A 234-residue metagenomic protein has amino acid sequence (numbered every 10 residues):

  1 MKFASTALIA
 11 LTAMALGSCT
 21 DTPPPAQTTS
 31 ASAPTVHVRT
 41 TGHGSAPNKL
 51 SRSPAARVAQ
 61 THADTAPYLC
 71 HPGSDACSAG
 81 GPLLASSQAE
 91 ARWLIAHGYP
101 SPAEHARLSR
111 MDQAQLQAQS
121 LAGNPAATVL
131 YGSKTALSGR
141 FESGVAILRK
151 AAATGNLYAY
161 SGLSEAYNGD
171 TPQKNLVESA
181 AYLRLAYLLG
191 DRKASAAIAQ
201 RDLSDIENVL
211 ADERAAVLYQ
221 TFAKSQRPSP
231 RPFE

Functional and structural regions predicted by a protein language model:
M1-G17: Sec-dependent bacterial lipoprotein signal peptides
S18-T22: Bacterial signal peptide processing site
A26-A114, Q119, L218-E234: N-terminal alpha-helical interaction modules that lie
P100, L121-P125, T135, G139-R140 (+3 more regions): Short helix-capping/linker turns of helical repeat alpha-solenoids
H105-Q113, L137-A146, Q173-E178: Structural signature of tandem alpha-helical TPR/SEL1-like repeats, specifically the intra-repeat loop/turn
A194-E234: Terminal, low-structured helical/coil segments at or just beyond the last alpha-helical repeat
